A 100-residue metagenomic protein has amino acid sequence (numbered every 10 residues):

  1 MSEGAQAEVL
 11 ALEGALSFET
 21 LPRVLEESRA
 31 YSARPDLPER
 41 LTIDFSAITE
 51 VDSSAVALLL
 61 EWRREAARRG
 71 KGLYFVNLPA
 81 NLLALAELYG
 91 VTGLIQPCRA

Functional and structural regions predicted by a protein language model:
M1-V51, E61-A100: STAS-like cytosolic regulatory interaction modules
